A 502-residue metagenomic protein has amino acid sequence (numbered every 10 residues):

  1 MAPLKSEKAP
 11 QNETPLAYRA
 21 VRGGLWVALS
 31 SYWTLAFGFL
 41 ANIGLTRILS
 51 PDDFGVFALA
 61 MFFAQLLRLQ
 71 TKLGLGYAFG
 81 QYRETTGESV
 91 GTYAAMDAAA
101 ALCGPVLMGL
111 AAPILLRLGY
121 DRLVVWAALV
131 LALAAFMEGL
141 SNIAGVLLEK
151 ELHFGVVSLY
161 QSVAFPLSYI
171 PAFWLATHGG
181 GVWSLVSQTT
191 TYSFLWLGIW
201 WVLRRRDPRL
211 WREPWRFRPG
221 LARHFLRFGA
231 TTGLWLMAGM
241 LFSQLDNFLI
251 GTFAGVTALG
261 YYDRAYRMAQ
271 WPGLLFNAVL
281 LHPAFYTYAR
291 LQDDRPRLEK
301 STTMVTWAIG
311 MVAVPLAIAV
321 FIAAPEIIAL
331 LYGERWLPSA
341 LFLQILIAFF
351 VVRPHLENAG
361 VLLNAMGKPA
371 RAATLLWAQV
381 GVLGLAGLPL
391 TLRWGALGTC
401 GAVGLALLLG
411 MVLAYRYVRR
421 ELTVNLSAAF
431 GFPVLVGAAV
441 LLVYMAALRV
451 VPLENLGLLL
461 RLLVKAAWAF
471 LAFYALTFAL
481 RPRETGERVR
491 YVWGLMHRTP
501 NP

Functional and structural regions predicted by a protein language model:
M1-Q11, M445-P502: Membrane-proximal transmembrane or re-entrant/amphipathic helices at the cytosolic face
A2-E7, Y32, A95-Y120, V125-V130 (+7 more regions): Alpha-helical transmembrane segments of multi-pass membrane transport and lipid-handling proteins
A2-L16, A20, V182, G198-S243 (+3 more regions): Interhelical loop/hinge segments that connect adjacent transmembrane helices in multipass membrane
P3, Y18-L35, A60, R68-L116 (+6 more regions): Membrane-water interface segments that mark the loop-to-transmembrane alpha-helix transition
R22-F39, A164, S168, L185-W196 (+5 more regions): Transmembrane helical elements of multi-pass membrane transporters/channels
L69-G87, E149-K150, P208, A265 (+2 more regions): Helix-loop junctions and terminal segments of transmembrane helices in multi-pass membrane transport/translocation
Y77-G87, F136-Q161, W174, W183 (+2 more regions): Membrane-interface junctions at transmembrane-helix termini in multi-pass inner-membrane proteins
V125-A132, L159-D207, H224-F228, R264 (+3 more regions): Hydrophobic alpha-helical transmembrane segments
